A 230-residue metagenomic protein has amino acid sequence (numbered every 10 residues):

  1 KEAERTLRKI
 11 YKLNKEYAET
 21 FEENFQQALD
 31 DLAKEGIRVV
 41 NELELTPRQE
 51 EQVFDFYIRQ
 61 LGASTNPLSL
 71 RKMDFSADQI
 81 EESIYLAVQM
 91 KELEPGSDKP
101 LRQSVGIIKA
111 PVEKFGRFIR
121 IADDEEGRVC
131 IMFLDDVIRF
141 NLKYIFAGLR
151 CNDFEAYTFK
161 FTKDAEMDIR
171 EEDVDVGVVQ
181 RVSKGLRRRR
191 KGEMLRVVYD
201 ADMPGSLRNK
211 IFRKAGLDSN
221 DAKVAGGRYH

Functional and structural regions predicted by a protein language model:
K1-H230: N-terminal non-catalytic structural scaffold regions of very large proteins
